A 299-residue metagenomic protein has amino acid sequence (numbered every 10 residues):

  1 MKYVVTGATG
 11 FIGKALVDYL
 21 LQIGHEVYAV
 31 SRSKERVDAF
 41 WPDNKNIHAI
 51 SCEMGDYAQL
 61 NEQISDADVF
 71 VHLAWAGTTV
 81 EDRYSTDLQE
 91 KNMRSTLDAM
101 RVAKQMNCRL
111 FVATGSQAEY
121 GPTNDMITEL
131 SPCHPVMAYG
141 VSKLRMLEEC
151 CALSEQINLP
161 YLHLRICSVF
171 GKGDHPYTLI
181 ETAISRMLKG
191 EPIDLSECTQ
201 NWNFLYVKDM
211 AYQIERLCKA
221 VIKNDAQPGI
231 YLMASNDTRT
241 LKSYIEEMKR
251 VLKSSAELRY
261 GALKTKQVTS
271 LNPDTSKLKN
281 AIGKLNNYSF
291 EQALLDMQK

Functional and structural regions predicted by a protein language model:
Y3-I23: N-terminal Rossmann NAD(P)H-binding glycine-rich loop of SDR-like oxidoreductase domains
T6, D68-L73, A113-T114, L232: Rossmann-fold scaffold of SDR-type NAD(P)-dependent oxidoreductases
V30-E35, M54: N-terminal Rossmann-fold cofactor-binding loop
S51-K91: NAD(P)H-binding glycine-rich loop region in Rossmannoid oxidoreductase-like domains and their noncatalytic homologs
H72, A76, L97-A138: Conserved Rossmann-fold NAD(P)-dependent oxidoreductase catalytic core, especially the SDR/UDP-sugar
S142-R145: Active-site helix of classical SDR
E148-W202, V207-R216, E247-K249: NAD(P)-dependent short-chain dehydrogenase/reductase
L195-K299: C-terminal substrate-binding subdomain of Rossmann-fold SDR/epimerase-dehydratase oxidoreductases
